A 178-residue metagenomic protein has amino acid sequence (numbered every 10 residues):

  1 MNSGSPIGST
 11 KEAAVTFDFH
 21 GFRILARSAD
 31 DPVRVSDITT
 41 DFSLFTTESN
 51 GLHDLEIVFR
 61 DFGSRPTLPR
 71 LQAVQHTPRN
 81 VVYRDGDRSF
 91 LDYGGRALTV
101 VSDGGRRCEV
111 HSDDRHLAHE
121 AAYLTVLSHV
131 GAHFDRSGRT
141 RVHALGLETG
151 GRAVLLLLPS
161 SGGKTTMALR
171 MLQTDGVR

Functional and structural regions predicted by a protein language model:
M1-L157, Q173-D175: A noncatalytic interaction/capping subdomain that flanks phosphate/NTP-handling catalytic cores
G162-K164: Conserved glycine(s) of the Walker
T166-V177: A conserved segment at the C-terminal end of the G1
